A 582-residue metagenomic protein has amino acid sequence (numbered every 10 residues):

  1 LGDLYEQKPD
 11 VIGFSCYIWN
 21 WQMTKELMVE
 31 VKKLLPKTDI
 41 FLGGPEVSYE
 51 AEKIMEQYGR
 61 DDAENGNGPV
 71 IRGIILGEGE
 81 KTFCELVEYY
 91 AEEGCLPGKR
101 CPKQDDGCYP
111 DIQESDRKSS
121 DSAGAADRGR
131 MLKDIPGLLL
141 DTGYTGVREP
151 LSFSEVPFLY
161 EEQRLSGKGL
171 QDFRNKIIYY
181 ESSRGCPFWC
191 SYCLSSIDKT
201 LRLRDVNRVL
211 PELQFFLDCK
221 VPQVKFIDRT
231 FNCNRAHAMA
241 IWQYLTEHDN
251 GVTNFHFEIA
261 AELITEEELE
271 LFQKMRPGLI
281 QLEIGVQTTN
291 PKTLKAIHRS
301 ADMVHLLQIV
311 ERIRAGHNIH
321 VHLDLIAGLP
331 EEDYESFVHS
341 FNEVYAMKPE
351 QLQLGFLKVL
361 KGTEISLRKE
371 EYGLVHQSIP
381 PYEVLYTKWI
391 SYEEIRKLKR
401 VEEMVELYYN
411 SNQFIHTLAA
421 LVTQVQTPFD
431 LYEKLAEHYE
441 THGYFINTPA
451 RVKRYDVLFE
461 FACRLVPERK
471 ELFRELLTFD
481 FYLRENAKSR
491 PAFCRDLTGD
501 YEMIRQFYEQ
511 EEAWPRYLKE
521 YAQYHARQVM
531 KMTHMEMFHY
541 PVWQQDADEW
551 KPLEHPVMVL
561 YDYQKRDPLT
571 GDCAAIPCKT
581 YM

Functional and structural regions predicted by a protein language model:
L1-C101, D105-D116, S120-E149: Glycine-rich beta-alpha loop elements in corrinoid/cobalamin-binding modules across cobalamin-dependent enzymes
Y5, M55-Y58, N67, L217 (+3 more regions): Non-catalytic positions within long, well-ordered alpha-helices that form the structural scaffold/packing of enzyme
K8-P9, V221, P349-E350: Proline-aspartate-enriched helix->loop->beta-strand connector
F14, L42, L76, F226-D228 (+3 more regions): Conserved beta-strand positions
L27, I71, R235, E247-N250 (+2 more regions): A structural motif corresponding to the C-terminal lobe/cap of the Radical SAM core domain
V70, P97-K103, D111, D116-S122 (+2 more regions): Radical SAM enzyme core and accessory elements
I135-S182, M558, D567-Y581: N-terminal [4Fe-4S]-dependent radical SAM core
L159-A315: Radical SAM [4Fe-4S] cluster-binding motif and immediate context
